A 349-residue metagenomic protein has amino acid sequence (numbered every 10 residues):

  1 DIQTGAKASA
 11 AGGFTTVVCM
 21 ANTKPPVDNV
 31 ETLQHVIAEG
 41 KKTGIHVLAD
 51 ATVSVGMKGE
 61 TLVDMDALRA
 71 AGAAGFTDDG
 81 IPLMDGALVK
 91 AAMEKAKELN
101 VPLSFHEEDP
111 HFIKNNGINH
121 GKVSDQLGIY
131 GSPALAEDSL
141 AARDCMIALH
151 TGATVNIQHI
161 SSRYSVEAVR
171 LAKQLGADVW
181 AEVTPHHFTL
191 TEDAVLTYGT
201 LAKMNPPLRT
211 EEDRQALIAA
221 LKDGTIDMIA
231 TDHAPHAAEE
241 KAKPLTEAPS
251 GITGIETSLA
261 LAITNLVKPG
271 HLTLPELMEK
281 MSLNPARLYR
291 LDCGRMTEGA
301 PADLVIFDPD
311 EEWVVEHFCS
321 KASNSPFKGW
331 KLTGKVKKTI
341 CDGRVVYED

Functional and structural regions predicted by a protein language model:
D1-G40: Metal-associated gating/positioning segment near the N- to mid-region
S9, G13, V47, F76 (+10 more regions): Divalent metal-coordination and catalytic microenvironments
F14-C19, H46-A49, H120-I129: Gly-rich Lys/Arg/Thr-decorated short loops/hinges at beta-loop-alpha junctions or inter-strand turns that position
V36-K42, M65-A70: Acidic (Asp/Glu)-rich catalytic clusters
A38-V53: A glycine-rich helix N-cap at a beta->alpha junction
E60-I229: Histidine/acidic residue-rich metal-binding segments in metalloenzymes
Q126-T154, L201, A219-I229, A234-D310: His/Asp/Glu-enriched, well-ordered alpha-helical/loop segment that forms or immediately abuts the divalent-metal
P244-E247, P301-E348: C-terminal cap of metal-dependent C-N hydrolases
